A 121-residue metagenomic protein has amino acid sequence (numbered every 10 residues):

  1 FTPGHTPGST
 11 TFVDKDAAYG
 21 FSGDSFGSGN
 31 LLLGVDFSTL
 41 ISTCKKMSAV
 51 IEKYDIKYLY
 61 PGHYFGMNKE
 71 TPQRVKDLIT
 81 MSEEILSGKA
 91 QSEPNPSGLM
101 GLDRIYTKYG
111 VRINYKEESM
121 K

Functional and structural regions predicted by a protein language model:
F1-D77: Metallo-beta-lactamase
K45-K121: Accessory terminal helices/loops
